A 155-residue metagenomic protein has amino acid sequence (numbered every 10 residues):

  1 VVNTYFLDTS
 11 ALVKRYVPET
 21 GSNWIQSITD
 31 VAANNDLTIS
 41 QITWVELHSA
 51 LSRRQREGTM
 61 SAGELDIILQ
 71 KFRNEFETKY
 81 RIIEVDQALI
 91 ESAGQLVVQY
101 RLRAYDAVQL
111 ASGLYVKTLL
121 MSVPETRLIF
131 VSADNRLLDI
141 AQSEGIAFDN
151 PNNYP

Functional and structural regions predicted by a protein language model:
V1-T43, R54-I67, I146-P155: Short, well-structured N-terminal submotif of metal-dependent ribonuclease cores
V2-T4, V116-P155: Acidic, PIN/NYN-like endoribonuclease modules and their adjacent C-terminal/linker elements
N23, S49, E91, L138-D139: Alpha-helical elements of the RecA-like P-loop NTPase motor core of helicases
I39-V45, Y105-V108: Aromatic- and histidine-enriched alpha-helix N-cap/loop-to-helix transition segments that scaffold the rims
H48, S52, G94-V97: Amphipathic alpha-helical segments within well-ordered protein domains
S49-R56, L114-T118: Short glycine/serine- and small hydrophobic-enriched flexible loop segments
R53-A88: Helix-adjacent hinge/juxtasegments
T78-R136: Active-site neighborhoods of divalent-metal-dependent phosphate/nucleic-acid chemistry enzymes
